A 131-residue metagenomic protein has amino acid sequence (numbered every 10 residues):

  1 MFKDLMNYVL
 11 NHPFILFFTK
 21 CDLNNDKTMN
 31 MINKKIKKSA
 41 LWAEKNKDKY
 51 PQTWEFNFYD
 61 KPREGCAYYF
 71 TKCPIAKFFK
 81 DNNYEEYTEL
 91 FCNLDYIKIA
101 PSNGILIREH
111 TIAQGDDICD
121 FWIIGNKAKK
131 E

Functional and structural regions predicted by a protein language model:
M1-D81: Amphipathic interaction/junction segments at domain boundaries or subunit interfaces
W54-Q114: Short, hydrophobic/π-rich interface segment
Q114-W122: Beta-rich nucleic-acid/ligand-interaction surfaces
I123-A128: Short beta-strand-to-coil "C-cap" segments at the C-terminal boundary of structured domains/repeats, marking
